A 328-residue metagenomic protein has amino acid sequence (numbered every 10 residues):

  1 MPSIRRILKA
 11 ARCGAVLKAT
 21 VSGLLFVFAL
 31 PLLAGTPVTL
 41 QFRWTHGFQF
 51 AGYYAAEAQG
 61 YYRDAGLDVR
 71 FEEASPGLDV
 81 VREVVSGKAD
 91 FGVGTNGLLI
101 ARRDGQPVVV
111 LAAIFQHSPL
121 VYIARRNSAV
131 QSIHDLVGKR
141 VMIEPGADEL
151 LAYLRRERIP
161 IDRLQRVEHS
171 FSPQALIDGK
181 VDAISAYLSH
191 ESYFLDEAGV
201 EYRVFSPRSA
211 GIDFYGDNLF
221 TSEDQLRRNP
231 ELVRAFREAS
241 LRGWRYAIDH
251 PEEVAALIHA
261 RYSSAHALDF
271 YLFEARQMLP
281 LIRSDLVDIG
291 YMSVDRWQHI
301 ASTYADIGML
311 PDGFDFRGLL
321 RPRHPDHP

Functional and structural regions predicted by a protein language model:
M1-A15: N-terminal secretory signal peptides that target proteins for export/translocation
L32-A34: Boundary at the C-terminal end of the N-terminal hydrophobic targeting segment
T36-D178, D182-A186, F205, D213: Short, glycine-/small- and polar/acidic-enriched structural segments that line small-molecule recognition paths
A55, L120-V130, Y215-L232, D285: A bilobed periplasmic-binding-protein/Venus flytrap-type ligand-binding module shared by bacterial periplasmic
G97, H169-S264: Pocket-lining segment of extracytoplasmic ligand-binding domains
R228-M309: Secondary-structure end/capping motifs
W297-P328: Conserved C-terminal helix/tail region of periplasmic/extracytoplasmic solute-binding proteins
